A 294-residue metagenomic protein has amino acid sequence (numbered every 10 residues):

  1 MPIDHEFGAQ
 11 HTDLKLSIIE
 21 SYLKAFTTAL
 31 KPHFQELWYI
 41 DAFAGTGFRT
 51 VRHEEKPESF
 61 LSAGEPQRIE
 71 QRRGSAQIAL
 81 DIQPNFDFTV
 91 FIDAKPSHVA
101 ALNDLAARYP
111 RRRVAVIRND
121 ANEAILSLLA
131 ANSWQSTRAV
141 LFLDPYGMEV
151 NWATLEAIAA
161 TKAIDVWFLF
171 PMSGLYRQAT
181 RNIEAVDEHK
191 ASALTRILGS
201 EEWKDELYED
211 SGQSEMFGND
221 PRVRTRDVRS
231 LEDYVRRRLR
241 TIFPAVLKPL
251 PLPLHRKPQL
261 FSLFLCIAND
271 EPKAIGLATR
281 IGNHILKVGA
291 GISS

Functional and structural regions predicted by a protein language model:
M1-S294: Class I S-adenosyl-L-methionine-dependent methyltransferase catalytic core
